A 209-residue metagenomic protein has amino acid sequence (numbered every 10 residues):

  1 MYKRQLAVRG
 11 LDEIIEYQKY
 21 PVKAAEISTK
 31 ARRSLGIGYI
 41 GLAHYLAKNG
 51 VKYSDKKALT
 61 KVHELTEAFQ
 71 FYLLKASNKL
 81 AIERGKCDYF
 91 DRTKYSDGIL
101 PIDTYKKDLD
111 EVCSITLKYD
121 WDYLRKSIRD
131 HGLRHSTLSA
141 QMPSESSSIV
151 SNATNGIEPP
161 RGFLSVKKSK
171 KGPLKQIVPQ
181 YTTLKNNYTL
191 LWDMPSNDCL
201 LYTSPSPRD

Functional and structural regions predicted by a protein language model:
K3-S204: Long, C-terminal-biased catalytic regions of enzyme "large/alpha" subunits
P205-D209: A short, hydrophobic C-terminal helix/tail in secreted or cell-surface proteins
